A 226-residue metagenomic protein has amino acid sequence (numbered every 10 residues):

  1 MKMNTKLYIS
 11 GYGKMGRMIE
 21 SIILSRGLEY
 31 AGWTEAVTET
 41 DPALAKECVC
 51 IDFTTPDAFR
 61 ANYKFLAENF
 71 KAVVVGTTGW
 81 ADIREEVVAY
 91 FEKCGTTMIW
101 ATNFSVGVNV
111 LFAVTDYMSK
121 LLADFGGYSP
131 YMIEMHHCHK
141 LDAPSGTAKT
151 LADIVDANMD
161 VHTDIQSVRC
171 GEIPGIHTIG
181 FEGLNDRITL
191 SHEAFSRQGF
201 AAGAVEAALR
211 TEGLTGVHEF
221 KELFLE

Functional and structural regions predicted by a protein language model:
T5-S10, K14-A43, T55, G126-E226: C-terminal substrate-binding/catalytic lobe of Rossmann-fold NAD(P)-dependent oxidoreductases
K46, C50-L66, G79-R84: Beta-loop-alpha module in the N-terminal Rossmann-like domain of NAD(P)-dependent dehydrogenases, especially those
C50-D52, V73-G76, W100-A101: Short catalytic-loop micro-motif centered on adjacent basic/acidic residues
K64, T77-W100, N109-M118: Rossmann-fold NAD(P)-binding glycine/threonine-rich loop
N69-A72, C94-T96: A short helix->loop->beta-strand "cap" motif at the edges of active sites that frequently abuts
T78-W80, N103-F104, M135-H137: Short, ordered loop/turn segments at secondary-structure junctions
V110-G127, A143: Rossmann-like NAD(P)H-binding beta-loop-alpha module
